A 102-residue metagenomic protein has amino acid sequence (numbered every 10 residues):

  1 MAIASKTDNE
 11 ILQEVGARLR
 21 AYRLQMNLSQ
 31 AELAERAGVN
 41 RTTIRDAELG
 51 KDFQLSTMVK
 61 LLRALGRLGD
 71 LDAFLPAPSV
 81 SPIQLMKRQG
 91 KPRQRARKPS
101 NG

Functional and structural regions predicted by a protein language model:
A2-Q25, F74: A short, Lys/Arg-rich alpha-helix, primarily the initiator
A17-E32, K91-S100: Short basic helix-loop element that most often maps to the first helix and adjoining turn of HTH DNA-binding modules
N27-R45: Short alpha-helical DNA-recognition segment
K51-R63: Short, basic-rich loop-to-helix N-cap that marks the start of a DNA-contacting helix
D72-G102: Short, charged recognition helix plus adjacent turn of helix-turn-helix-like nucleic-acid-binding domains
